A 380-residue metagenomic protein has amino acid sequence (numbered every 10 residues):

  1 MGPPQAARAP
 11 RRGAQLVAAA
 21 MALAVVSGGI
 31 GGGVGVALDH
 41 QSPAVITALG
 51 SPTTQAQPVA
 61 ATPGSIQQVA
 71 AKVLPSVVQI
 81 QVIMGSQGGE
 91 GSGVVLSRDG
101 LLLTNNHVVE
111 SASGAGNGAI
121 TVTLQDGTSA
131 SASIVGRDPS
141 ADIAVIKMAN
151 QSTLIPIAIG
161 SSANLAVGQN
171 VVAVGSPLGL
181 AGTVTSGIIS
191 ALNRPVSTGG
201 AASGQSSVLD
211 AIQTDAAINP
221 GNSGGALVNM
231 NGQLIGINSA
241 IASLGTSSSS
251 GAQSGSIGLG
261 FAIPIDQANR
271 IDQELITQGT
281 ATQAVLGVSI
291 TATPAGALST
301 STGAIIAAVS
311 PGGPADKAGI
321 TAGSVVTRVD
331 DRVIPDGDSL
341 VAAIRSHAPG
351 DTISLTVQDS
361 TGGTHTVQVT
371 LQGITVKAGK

Functional and structural regions predicted by a protein language model:
M1-A44, S133, R270-K380: C-terminal recognition in membrane/secretory proteostasis and scaffolding
R12-A20, A60-I66, Q81-D99, S129-S133 (+6 more regions): A conserved glycine-rich beta-strand in the N-terminal activation segment of trypsin-fold
I30, V34, P75-I80, G93 (+17 more regions): Terminal peptide-recognition signature
I30-S92, Q273-T277, K377: N-terminal activation segment of mature serine protease catalytic domains
L38-S42, S51-Q57, S239-T291, I374: Interdomain regulatory linker/hinge segments that flank or connect interaction modules in polarity/junction/synaptic
V82-G89, S97-G182, D338, A343 (+3 more regions): Conserved active-site neighborhood of the chymotrypsin/trypsin-like protease fold
M84-G89, V108-G118, L154, V174-S186 (+4 more regions): Active-site loop architecture of trypsin-fold serine endopeptidases
R98, R137-A141, L192-T198, S239 (+1 more regions): Short, conserved beta-turn/loop elements at beta-strand boundaries and strand-helix junctions
